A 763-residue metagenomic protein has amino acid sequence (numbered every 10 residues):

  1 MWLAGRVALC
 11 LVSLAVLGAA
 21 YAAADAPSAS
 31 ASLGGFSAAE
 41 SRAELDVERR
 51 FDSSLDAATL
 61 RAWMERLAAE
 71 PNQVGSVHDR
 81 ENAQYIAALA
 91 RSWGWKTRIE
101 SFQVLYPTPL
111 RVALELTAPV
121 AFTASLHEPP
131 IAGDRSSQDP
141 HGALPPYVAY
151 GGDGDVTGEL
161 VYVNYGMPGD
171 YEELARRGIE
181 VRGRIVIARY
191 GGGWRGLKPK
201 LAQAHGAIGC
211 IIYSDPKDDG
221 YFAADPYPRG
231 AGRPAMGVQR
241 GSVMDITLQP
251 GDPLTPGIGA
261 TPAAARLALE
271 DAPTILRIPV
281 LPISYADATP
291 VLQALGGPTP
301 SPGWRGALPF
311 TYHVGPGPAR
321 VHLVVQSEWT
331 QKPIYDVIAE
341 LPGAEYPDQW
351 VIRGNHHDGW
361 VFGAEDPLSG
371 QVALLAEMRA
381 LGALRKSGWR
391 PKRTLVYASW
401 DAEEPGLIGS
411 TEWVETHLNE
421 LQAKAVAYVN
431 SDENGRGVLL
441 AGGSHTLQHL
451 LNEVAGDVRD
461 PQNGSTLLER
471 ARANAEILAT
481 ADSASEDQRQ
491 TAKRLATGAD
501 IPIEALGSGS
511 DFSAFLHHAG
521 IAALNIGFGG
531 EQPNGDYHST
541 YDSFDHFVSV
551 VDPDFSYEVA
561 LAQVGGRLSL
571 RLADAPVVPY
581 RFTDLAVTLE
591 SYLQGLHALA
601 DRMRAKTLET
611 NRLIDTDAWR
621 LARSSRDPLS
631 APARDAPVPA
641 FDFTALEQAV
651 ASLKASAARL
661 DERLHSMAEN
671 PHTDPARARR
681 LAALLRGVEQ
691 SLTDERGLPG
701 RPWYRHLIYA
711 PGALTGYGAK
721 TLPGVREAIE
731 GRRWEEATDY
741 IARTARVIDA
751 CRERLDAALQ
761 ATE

Functional and structural regions predicted by a protein language model:
V7-G18: Bacterial N-terminal signal peptides
A29-R42, D46, E65-I185, P216 (+3 more regions): Noncatalytic luminal/extracellular "stalk/propeptide" segments of secretory-pathway proteins
D46-S54, A68-V77, P146-G151, I185-G192 (+11 more regions): Second-shell loop/turn segments in exported
A121, R233-T299, Y346, D401-V548 (+5 more regions): Metal-dependent peptidase/peptidase-like ectodomains
Q138-E173, L248-E365, R379, A383-S387: Soluble metallo-hydrolase cores and metallopeptidase-like ectodomains found primarily in the secretory/periplasmic
V163-G230, A344, D348, D358-W360 (+4 more regions): A conserved hydrophobic secondary-structure block that centers on an alpha-helix together with its immediately flanking
V337, R353-L407, E412, G565-L568: Alpha-helical metal-binding/catalytic segments enriched in His/Glu/Asp
N670, D674-E763: C-terminal amphipathic alpha-helical interaction region
